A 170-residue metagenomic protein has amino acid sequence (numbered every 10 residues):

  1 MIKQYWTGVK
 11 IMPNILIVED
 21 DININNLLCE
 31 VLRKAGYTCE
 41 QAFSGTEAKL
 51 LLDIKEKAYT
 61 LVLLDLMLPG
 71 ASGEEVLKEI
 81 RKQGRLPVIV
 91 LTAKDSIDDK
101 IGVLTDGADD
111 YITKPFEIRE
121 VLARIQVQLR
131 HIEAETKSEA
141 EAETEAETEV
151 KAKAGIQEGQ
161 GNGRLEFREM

Functional and structural regions predicted by a protein language model:
I2-T136: N-terminal/domain-start alpha-helical segments
N14, L129-M170: Short, Lys/Arg-enriched segments at the junction into DNA-binding effector domains of transcriptional regulators
